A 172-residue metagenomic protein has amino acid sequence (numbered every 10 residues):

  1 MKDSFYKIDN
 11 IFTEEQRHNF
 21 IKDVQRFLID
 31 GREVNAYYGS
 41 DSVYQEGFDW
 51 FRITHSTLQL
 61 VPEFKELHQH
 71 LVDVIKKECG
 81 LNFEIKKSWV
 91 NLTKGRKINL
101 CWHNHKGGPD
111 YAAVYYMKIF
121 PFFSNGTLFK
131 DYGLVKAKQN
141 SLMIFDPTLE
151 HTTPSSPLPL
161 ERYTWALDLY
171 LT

Functional and structural regions predicted by a protein language model:
M1-N82, N99: Non-heme Fe(II)/2-oxoglutarate
G80-T172: Catalytic core of non-heme Fe(II) oxygenases with the double-stranded beta-helix
